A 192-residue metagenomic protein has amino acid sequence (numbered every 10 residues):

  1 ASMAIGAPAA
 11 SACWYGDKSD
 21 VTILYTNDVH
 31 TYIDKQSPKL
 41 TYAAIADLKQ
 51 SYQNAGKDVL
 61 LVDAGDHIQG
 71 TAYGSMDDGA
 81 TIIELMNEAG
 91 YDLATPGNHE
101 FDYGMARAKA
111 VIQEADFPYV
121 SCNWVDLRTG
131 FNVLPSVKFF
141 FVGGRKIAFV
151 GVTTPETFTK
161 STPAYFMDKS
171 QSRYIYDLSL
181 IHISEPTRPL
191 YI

Functional and structural regions predicted by a protein language model:
A1-P8: Sec-dependent N-terminal signal peptides of Gram-positive bacterial secreted proteins and lipoproteins
A12-S184, R188: Acidic, metal/ion-coordinating pockets
